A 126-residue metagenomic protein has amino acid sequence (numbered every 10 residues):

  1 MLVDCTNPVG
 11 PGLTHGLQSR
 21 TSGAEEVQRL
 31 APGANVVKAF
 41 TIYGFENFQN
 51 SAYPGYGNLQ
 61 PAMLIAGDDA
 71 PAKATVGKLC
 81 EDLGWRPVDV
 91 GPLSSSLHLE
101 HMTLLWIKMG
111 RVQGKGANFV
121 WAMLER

Functional and structural regions predicted by a protein language model:
M1-R20, G114-R126: Long hydrophobic alpha-helices with heptad-repeat/coiled-coil character
D4, K38-A39, I65, D89: Structural signal for conserved beta-strand scaffold positions within catalytic alpha/beta enzyme cores
C5-G55, A72: Rossmann-fold NAD(P)-binding glycine/threonine-rich loop
N58-R126: Active-site-lining helix/loop region of Rossmann-like oxidoreductase modules
